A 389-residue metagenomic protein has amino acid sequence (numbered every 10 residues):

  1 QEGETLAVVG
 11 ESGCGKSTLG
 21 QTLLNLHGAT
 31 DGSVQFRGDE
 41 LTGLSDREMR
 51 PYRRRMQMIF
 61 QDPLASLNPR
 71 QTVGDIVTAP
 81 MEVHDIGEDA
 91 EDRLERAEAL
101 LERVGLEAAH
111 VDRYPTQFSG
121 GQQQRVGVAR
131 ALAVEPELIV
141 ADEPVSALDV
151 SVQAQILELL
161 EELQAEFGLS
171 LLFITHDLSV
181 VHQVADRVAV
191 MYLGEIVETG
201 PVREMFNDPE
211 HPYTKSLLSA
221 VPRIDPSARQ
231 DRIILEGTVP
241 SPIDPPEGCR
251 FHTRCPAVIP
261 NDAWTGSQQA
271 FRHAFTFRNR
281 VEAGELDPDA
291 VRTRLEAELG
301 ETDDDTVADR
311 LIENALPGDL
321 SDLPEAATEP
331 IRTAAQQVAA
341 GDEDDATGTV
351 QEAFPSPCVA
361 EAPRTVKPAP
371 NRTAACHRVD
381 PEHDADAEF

Functional and structural regions predicted by a protein language model:
G32-E40: Conserved ABC transporter NBD signature motif
E40, D85, E91-A109, E137 (+1 more regions): Conserved ABC ATPase "signature" region
L41-Q57, V83, A90, M205-P209 (+1 more regions): ABC ATPase NBD coupling module
R113-F118, Q122: Conserved ABC ATPase signature
V134, A141, E158: Conserved signature/switch motifs of ABC ATPase nucleotide-binding domains
P144, L148, V152-Q230: P-loop NTP-binding/switch modules centered on Walker-like glycine-rich loops
V202-A375, E382-A385: Charged, flexible cofactor/metal-binding loops and thiol motifs
